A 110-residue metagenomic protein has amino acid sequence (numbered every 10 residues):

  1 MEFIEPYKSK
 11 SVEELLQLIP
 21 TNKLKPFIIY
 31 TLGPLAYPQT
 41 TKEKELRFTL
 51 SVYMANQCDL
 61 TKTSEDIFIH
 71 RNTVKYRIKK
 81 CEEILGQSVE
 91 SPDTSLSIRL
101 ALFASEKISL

Functional and structural regions predicted by a protein language model:
M1-L110: Cytosolic nucleotide-utilizing catalytic cores of signal-transduction proteins
